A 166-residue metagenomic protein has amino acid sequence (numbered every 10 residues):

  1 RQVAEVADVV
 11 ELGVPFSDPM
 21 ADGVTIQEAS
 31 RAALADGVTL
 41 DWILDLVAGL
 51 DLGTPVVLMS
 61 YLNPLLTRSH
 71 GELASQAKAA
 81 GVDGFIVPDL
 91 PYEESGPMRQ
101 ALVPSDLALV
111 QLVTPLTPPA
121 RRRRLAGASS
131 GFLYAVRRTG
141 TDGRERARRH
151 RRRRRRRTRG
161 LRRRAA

Functional and structural regions predicted by a protein language model:
R1, P55-S69, A108-T117, E145 (+1 more regions): Active-site mouth loops of central-metabolism enzymes
R1-V10, P119-A126: Short amphipathic alpha-helices and their capping/turn segments at secondary-structure boundaries
A4-F16, A29-L40: Active-site cofactor/substrate anionic-group-binding motifs, chiefly glycine- and Lys/Arg-rich phosphate-binding loops
V6, D45-V56, A80: A structural motif corresponding to the C-terminal end of an alpha-helix and its immediate exit/capping segment
V6-A7, A77-G84, V103-V110, G127-Y134 (+1 more regions): Glycine-enriched alpha-helix->loop->beta-strand junction motifs that scaffold or abut catalytic
V9-P19, A80-I86, P91-E94, Y134-R144 (+1 more regions): Glycine-rich phosphate-binding active-site loops on the catalytic face of alpha/beta enzymes
S17-I26, A35-A48, L65-E72, V87-P104 (+2 more regions): Active-site-adjacent beta->alpha loops and helix N-cap segments on the catalytic face of soluble alpha/beta enzymes
G23-A29, L50-M59: N-terminal small/glycine-rich loop or linker at the start of catalytic domains across soluble metabolic enzymes
